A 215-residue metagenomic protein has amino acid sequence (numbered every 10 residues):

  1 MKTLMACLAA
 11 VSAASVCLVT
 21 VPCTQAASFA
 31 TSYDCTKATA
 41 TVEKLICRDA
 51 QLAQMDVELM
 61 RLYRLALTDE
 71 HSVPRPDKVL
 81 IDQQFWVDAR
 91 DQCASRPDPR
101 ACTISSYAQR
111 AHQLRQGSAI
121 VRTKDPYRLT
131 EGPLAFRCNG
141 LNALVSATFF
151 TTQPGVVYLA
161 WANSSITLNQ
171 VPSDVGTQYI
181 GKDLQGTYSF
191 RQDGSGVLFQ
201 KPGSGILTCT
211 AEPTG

Functional and structural regions predicted by a protein language model:
M1-L4: Positively charged n-region of N-terminal signal peptides that target proteins for export
A6-C7, T24: Intrinsically disordered and other compositionally biased segments
L8-T20: Bacterial N-terminal signal peptides
T24-G215: N-terminal alpha-helical modules
